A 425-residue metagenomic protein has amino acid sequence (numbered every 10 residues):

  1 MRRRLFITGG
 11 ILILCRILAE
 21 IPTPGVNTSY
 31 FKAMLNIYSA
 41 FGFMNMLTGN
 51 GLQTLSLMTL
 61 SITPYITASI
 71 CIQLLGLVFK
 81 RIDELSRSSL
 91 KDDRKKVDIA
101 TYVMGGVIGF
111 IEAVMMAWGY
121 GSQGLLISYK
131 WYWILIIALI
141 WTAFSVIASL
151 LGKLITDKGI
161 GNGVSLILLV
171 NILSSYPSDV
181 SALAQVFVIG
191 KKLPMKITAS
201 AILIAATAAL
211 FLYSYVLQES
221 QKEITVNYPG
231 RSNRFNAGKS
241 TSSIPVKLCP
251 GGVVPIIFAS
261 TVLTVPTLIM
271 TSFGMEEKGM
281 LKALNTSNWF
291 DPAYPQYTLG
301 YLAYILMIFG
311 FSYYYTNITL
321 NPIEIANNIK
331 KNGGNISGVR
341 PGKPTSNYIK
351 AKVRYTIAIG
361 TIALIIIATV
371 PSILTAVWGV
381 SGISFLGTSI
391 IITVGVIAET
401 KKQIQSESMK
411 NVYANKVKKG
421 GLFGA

Functional and structural regions predicted by a protein language model:
M1-A425: N-terminal cationic and glycine-rich segments that engage phosphates or anionic surfaces
